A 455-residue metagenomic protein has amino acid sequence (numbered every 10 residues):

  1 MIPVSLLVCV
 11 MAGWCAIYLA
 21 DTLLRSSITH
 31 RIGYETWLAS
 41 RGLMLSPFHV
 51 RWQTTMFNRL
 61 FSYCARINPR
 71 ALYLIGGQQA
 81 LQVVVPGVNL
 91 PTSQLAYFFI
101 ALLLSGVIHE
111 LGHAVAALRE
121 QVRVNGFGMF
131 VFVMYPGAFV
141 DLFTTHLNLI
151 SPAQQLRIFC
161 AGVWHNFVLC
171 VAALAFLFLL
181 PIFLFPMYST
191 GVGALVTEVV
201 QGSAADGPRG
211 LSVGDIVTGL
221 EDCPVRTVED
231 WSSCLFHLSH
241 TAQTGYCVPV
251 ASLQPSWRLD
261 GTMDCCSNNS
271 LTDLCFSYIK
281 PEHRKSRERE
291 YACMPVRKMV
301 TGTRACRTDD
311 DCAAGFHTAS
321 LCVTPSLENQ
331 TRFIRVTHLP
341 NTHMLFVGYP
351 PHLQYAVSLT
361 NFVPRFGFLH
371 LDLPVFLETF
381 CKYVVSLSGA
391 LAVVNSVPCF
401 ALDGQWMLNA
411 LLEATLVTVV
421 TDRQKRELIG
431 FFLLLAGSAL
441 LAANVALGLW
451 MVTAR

Functional and structural regions predicted by a protein language model:
M1-R455: Hydrophobic transmembrane alpha-helices and their immediate loop junctions in multi-pass integral membrane proteins
